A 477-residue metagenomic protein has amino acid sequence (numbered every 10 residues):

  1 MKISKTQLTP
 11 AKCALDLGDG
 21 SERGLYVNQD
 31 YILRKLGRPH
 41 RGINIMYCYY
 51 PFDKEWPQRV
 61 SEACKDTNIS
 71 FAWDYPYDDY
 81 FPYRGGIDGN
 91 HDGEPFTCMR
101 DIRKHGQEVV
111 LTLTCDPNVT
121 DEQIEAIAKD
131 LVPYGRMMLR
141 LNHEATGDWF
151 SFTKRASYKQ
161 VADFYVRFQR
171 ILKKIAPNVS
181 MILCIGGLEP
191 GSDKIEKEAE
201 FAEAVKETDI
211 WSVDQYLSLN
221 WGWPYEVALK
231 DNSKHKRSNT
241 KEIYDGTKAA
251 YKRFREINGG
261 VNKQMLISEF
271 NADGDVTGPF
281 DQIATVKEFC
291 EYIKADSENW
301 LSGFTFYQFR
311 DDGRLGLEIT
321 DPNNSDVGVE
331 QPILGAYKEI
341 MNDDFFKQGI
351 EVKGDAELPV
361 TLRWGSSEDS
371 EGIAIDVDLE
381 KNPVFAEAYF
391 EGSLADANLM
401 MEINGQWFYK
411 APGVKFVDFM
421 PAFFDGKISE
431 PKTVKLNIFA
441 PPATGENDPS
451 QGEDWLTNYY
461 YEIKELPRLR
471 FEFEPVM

Functional and structural regions predicted by a protein language model:
K2-I32, I45-Y50, M138, K263-P359 (+3 more regions): Substrate-binding cleft of secreted/luminal carbohydrate-active enzymes
D16-P133, T285, Y292-E298, F309-D312 (+1 more regions): N-terminal carbohydrate-binding/catalytic regions of secreted carbohydrate-active enzymes
I45-C48, L111, E198-K241, Y307-D312: Aromatic- and acid-rich polysaccharide-binding/catalytic face of secreted or lumenal carbohydrate-active enzymes
D78, Y216-V276: Glycoside hydrolase catalytic-domain groove-lining segments
A128-Y158, M181-L188: Active-site groove signature of glycoside hydrolases
Q169-E196, G259-D275, L301-D311: Aromatic-lined carbohydrate-recognition surfaces of secreted/lumenal glycan-active proteins
L358-V360, W364-L399, V434-I438: A short beta-strand element within beta-rich, extracytoplasmic domains of secreted/secretory-pathway proteins
D396-K464: Beta-strand-rich ligand-recognition modules
